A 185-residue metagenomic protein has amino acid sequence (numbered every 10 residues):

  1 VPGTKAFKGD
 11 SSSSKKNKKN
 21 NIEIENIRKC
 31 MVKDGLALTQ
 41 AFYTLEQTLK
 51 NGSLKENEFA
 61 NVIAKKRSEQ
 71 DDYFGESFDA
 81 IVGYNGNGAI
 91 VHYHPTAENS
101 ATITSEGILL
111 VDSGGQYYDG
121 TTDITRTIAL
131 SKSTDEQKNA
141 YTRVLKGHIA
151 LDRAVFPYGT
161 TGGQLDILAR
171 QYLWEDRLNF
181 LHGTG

Functional and structural regions predicted by a protein language model:
V1-G185: Active-site neighborhoods and metal-handling regions in enzymes and metal-associated proteins
